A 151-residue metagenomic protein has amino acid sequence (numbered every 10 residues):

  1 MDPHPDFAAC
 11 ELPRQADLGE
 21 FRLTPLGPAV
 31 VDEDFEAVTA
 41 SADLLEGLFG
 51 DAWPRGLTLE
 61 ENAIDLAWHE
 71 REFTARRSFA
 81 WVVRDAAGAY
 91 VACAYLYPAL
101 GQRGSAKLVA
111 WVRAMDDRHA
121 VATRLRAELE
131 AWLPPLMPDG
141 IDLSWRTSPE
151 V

Functional and structural regions predicted by a protein language model:
M1-D116, A127-V151: GNAT-family acyltransferases
V121: Terminal recognition/anchoring or ligand-binding modules at protein termini
